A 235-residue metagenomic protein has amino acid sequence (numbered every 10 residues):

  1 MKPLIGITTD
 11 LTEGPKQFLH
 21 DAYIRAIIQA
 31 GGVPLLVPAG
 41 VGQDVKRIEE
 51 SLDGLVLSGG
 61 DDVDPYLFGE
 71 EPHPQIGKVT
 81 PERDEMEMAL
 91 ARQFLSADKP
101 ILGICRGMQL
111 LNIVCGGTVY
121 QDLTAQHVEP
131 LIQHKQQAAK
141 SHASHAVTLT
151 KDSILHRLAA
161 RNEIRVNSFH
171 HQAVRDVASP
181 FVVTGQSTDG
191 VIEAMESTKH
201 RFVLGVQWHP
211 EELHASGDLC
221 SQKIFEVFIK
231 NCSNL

Functional and structural regions predicted by a protein language model:
M1-I104, N112-V114, Y120, T124-L158 (+4 more regions): N-terminal beta1-alpha1 cap of cysteine-dependent amidohydrolase-like domains
M108: The feature captures the ABC ATPase H-loop/switch
A159-R165: Catalytic cores of DNA base-excision repair glycosylases
S168: Short basic/aromatic active-site micro-motif
L204-Q207: Active-site-proximal beta-strand elements of phosphoester/diester hydrolases
